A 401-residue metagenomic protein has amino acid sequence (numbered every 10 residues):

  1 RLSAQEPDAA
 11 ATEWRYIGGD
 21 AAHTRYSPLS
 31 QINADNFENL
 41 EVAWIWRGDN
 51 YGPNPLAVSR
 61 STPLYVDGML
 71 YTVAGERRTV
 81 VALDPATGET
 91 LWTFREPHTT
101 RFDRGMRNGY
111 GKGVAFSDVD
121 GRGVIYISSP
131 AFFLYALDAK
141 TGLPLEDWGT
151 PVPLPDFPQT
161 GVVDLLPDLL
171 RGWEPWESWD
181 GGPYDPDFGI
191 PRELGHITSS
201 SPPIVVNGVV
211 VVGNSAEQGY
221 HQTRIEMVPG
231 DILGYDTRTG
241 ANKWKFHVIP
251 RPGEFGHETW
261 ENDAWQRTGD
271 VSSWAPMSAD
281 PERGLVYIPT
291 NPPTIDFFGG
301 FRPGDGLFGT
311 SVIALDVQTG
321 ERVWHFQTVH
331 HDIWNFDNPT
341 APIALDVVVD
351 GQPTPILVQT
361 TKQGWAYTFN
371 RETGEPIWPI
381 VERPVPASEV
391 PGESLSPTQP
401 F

Functional and structural regions predicted by a protein language model:
L2-A43, V248-F255: Blade/loop signatures of beta-propeller domains
W14, A21-A22, W44, G48-N50 (+3 more regions): Acidic, proline/glycine-rich low-complexity intrinsically disordered segments
W14-G18, L56-G75, T79, G105-F133 (+6 more regions): Repeat-blade elements of multi-bladed beta-propeller folds
G18-A21, N33, W44-N50, A74 (+7 more regions): Sec/Tat-exported extracytoplasmic proteins
H23-Y26, T72-G75, A82: Extended, small/polar residue-biased N-terminal targeting/export presequences and adjacent propeptide/linker tracts
S27-F37, E41-Y71: Asp/Glu-centered strand-loop micro-motifs enriched in Gly/Pro and often flanked by an aromatic residue
N36-D49, V80-R104, D120, F133-E193 (+5 more regions): Extracytoplasmic/lumenal domain signature
